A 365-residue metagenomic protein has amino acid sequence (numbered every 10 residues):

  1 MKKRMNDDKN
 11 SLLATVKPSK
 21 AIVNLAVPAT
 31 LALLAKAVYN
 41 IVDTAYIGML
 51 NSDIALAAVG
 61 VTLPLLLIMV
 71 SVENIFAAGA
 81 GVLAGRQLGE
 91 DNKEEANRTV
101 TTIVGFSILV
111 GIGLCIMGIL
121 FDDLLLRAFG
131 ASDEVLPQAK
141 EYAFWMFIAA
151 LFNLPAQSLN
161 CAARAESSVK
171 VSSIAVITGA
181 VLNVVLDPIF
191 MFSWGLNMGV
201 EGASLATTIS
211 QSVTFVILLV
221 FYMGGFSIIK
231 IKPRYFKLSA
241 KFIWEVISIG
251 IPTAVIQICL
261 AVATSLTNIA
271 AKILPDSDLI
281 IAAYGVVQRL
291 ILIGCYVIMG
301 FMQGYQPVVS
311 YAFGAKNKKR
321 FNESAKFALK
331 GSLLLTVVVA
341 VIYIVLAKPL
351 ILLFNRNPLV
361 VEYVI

Functional and structural regions predicted by a protein language model:
K2-A26, S204, L219-L260: Interhelical loop/hinge segments that connect adjacent transmembrane helices in multipass membrane
K20-G81, I251-A271: Signature of the first transmembrane helix
L25-L33, L67, S107, M146 (+8 more regions): Residue-level signature of transmembrane alpha-helical cores of multipass secondary-active transporters and flippases
L34, V38-L56, L126-D133, I189-M198 (+4 more regions): Helix-terminus/linker motif at the lipid-water interface of multi-pass membrane proteins
V38-I41, A45, V72, I112-D123 (+9 more regions): Membrane-embedded alpha-helical segments of multi-pass transporters/permeases
L56-I116, N153-S172, A283-A347: Small-residue-rich hydrophobic transmembrane alpha-helices
D133-L159, V286, P358-I365: Alpha-helical transmembrane segments of multi-pass membrane proteins
A180-V216, A347-P349, E362: Membrane-interface helix-loop junctions in multi-pass transport and translocation proteins
